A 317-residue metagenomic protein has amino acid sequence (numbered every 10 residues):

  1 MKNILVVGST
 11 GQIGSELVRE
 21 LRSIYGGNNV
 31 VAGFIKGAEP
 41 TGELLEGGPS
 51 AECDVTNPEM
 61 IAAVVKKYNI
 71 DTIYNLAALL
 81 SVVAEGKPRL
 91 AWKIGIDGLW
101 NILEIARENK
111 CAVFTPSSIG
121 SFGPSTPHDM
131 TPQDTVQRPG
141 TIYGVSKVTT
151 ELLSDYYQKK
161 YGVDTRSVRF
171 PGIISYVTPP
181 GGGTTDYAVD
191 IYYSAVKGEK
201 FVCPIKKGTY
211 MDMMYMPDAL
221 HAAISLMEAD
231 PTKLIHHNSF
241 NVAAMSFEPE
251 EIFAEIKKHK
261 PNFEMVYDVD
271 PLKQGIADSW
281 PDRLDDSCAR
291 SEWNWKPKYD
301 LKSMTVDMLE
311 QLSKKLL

Functional and structural regions predicted by a protein language model:
I4-I24: N-terminal Rossmann NAD(P)H-binding glycine-rich loop of SDR-like oxidoreductase domains
Y25-P40: Conserved glycine-rich Rossmann-like NAD(P)H-binding loop of the short-chain dehydrogenase/reductase
L45-N57: Rossmann-fold cofactor-recognition segment
V55-I94, I105: NAD(P)H-binding glycine-rich loop region in Rossmannoid oxidoreductase-like domains and their noncatalytic homologs
N75, W100-I142: Conserved Rossmann-fold NAD(P)-dependent oxidoreductase catalytic core, especially the SDR/UDP-sugar
W92-L99, S146-K147: Short alpha-helix in the Rossmann-fold core of NAD(P)-dependent oxidoreductases
D155-Y210, M216-H221: NAD(P)-dependent short-chain dehydrogenase/reductase
P204-K206, D212-L317: C-terminal substrate-binding subdomain of Rossmann-fold SDR/epimerase-dehydratase oxidoreductases
